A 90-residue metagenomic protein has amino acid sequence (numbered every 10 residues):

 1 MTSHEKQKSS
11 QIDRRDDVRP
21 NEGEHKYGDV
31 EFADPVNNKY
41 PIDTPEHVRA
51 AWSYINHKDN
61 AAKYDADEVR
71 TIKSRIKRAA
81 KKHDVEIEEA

Functional and structural regions predicted by a protein language model:
M1-A90: A charge-rich, low-complexity, intrinsically flexible signal that marks solvent-exposed coils, linkers, repeats
